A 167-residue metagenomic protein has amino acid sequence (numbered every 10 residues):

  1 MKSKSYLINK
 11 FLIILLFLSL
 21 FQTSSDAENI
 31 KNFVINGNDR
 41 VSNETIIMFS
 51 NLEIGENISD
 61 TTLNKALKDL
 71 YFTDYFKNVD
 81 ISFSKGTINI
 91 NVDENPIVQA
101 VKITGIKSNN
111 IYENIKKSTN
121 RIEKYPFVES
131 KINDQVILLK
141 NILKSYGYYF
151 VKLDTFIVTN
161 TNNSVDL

Functional and structural regions predicted by a protein language model:
K2-L12: Bacterial N-terminal signal peptides that target proteins for export
K10-L20: Bacterial N-terminal signal peptides
L18-N29: Bacterial Sec-dependent signal peptides at the C-terminal "C-region" and cleavage site
A27-L167: Interaction-mediating elements
